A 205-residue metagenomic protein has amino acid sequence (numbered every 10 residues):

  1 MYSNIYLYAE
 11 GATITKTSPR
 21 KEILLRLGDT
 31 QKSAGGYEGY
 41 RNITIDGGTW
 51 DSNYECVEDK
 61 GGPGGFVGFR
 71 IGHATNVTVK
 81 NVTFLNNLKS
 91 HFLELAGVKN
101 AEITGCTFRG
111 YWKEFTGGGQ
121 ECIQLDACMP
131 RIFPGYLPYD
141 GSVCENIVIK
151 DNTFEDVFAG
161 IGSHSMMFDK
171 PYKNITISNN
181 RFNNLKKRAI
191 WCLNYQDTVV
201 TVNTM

Functional and structural regions predicted by a protein language model:
M1-Y8, T15-D46, E55-T75, E94-V98: Extracellular beta-strand-rich solenoid/capping regions of secreted or surface-exposed proteins that bind or remodel
Y2-N4, G11, Y40, G47 (+6 more regions): Surface-exposed or flexible loop/turn and strand-edge residues in extracellular/cell-surface modules
Y6-Y8, T15, R26, T44-D46 (+11 more regions): Extracellular beta-strand solenoid repeats
K16-E22, Y54-K60, V67, L88-L95 (+5 more regions): Short glycine/acidic-rich loop motifs that flank beta-strands on beta-rich extracellular proteins
G28-G35, P130-D140, H164-M167: Short, recurring structural edge motifs at helix starts
A74-V77, F84-F92, F168, K173-I175 (+3 more regions): Internal alpha-helical scaffold/solenoid segments in large eukaryotic proteins
N100-Y136, S142-V143, N203-M205: Long amphipathic alpha-helical scaffold regions
